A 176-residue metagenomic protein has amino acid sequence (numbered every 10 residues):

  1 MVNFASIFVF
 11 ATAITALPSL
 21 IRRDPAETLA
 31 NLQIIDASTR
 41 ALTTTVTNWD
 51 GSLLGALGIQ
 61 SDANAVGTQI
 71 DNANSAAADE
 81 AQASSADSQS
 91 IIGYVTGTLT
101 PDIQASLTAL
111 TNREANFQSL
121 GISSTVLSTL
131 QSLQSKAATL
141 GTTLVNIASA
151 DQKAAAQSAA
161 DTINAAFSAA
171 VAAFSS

Functional and structural regions predicted by a protein language model:
M1-D24: Fungal secretory targeting signals
P18-S176: Mature, structured extracellular domains of secreted fungal proteins
